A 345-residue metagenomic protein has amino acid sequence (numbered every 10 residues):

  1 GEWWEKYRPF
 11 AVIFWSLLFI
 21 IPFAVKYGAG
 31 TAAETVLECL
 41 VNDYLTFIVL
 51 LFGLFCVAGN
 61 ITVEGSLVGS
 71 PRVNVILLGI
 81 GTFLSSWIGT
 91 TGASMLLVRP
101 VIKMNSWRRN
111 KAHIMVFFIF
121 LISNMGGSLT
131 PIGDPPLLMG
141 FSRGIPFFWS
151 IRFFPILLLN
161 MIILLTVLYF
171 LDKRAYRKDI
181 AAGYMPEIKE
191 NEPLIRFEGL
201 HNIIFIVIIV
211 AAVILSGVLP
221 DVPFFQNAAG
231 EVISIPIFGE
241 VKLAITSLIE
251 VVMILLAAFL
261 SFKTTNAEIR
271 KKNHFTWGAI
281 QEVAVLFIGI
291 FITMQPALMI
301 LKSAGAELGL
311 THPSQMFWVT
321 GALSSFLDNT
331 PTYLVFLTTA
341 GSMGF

Functional and structural regions predicted by a protein language model:
G1-W3, L54-G69, I102-N105, F170-R174 (+1 more regions): C-terminal ends of transmembrane helices
E2-F10, T31-L45, F147-I156, P193-F197 (+3 more regions): Interfacial loop-to-helix junctions that mark the boundaries of transmembrane helices in multi-pass membrane
I13-V25, L51-G59, G81, L158-F170 (+4 more regions): Hydrophobic core segments of alpha-helical transmembrane domains in multi-pass membrane transport and ion-translocation
I20-L40, F55-G69, F83-L96, P296-A304 (+2 more regions): Transmembrane alpha-helix boundary signature
I21-A24, S85, M95-N110, I114-V116 (+3 more regions): Membrane-interfacial helix-loop connectors
F55-G65, I80-A93, I122-T130, L157-L168 (+1 more regions): Helix-loop-helix module between adjacent transmembrane segments
R109-N110, L129-T130, M139, F148-F197: Juxtamembrane and boundary regions of transmembrane helices in multi-pass small-molecule transporters and channels
I206-M343: Transmembrane helical segments that form the transport core of multi-pass membrane transport proteins
